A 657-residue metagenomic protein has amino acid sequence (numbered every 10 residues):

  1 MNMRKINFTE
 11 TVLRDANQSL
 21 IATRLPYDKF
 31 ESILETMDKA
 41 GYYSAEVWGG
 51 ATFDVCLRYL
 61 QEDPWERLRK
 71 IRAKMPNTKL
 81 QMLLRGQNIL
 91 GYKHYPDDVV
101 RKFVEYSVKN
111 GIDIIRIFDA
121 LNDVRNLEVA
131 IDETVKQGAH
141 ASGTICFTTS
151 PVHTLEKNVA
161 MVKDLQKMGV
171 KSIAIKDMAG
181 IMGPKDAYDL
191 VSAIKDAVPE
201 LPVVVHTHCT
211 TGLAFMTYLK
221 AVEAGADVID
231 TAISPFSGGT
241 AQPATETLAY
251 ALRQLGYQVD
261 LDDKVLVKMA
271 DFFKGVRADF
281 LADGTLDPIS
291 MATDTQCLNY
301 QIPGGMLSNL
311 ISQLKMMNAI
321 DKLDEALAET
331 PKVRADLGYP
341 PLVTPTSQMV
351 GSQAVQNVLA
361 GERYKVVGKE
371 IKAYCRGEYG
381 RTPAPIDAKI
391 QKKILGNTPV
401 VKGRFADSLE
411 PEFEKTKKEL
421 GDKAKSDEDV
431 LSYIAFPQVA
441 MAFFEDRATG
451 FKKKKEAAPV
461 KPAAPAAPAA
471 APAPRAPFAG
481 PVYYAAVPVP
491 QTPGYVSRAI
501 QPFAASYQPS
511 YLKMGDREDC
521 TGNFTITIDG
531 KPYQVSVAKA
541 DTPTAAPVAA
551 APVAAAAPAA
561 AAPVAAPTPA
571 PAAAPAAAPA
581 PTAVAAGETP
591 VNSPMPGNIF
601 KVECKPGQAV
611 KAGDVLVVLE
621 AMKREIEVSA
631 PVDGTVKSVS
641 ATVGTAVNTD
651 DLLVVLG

Functional and structural regions predicted by a protein language model:
M1-I21, L68, A73: N-terminal amphipathic alpha-helix/helix-capping segment at the start of soluble metabolic enzymes
F8-L13, Y43-V47, T78-R85, I115-R116 (+4 more regions): Hydrophobic faces of well-ordered beta-strands that scaffold small-molecule active sites in alpha/beta enzyme cores
A16, I117, I173, G225 (+2 more regions): Conserved, mostly hydrophobic/aromatic
D38-C56, M291-C297, Q301-P532, S536-P547: Terminal or standalone catalytic/regulatory effector modules within metabolic enzymes and repeat proteins
G49-M161, G180-G183: Active-site beta->alpha loop and helix N-cap motifs at the rims of alpha/beta catalytic domains
K157-V162, T211-A224: Catalytic cores of alpha/beta
P465-R475, A545-A586: Long, low-complexity intrinsically disordered segments that are proline/alanine-rich with interleaved serine/threonine
A573-G657: Structured functional modules or segments
